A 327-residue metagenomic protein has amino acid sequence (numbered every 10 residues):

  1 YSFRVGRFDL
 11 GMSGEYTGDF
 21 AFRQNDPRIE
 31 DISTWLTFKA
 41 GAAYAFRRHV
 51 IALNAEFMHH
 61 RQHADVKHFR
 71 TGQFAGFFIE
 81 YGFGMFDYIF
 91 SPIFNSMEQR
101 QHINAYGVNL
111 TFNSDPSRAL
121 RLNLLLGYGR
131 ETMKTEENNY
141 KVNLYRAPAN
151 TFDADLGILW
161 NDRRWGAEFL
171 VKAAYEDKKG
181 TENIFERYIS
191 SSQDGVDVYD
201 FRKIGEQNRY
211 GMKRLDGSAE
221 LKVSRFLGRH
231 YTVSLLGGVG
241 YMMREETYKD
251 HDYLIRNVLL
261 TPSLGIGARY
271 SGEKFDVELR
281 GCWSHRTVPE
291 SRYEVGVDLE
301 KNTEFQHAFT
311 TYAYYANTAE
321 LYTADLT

Functional and structural regions predicted by a protein language model:
Y1-F3, F38-Y44, V108-S114, A154-W160 (+6 more regions): Residues on the lipid-exposed face of transmembrane beta-strands in outer-membrane beta-barrel proteins
Y1-V5, D31, M97-R121, T151 (+4 more regions): Outer-membrane beta-barrel transmembrane strands
F3-V5, Y16-F20, F46, F57-R61 (+6 more regions): Transmembrane beta-strands of outer-membrane beta-barrel pores
G6-L10, R47-I51, Y106, R118-L124 (+3 more regions): Outer-envelope beta-barrel architecture signal
G11-T17, A52-M58, T111, N123-E131 (+5 more regions): Transmembrane beta-strands of outer-membrane beta-barrel proteins
A21-E30, A64-R70, K134-V142, G180-S190 (+2 more regions): Outer-membrane beta-barrel translocator domains and adjoining extracellular loop/strand segments of Gram-negative
R28-I32, E98-N104, V142-N150, E206-K213 (+3 more regions): Replace "Gram-negative outer membrane beta-barrel proteins" with "bacterial and organellar outer membrane beta-barrel
F57-H102, R130-Y145, R187-D197: Short, flexible helix-coil linker/hinge segments at the edges of structured domains or between repeats
